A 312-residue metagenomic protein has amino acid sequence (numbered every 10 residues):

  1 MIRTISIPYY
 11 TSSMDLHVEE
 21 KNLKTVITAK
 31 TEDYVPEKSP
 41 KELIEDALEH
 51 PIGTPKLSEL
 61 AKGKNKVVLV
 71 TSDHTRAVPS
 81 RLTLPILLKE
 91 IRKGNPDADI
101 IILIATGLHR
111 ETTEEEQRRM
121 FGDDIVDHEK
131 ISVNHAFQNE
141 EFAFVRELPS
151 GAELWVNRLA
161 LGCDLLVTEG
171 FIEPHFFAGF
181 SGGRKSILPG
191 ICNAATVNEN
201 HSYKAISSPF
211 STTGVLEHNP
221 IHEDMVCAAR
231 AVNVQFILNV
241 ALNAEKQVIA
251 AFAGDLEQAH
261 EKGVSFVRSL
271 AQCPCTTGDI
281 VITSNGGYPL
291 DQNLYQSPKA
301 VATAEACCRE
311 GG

Functional and structural regions predicted by a protein language model:
M1-A47: N-terminal amphipathic/basic leader segments beginning at the initiator methionine
I52-V68, R92-A98, Q272-D279, C308-R309: Glycine-rich phosphate/diphosphate-binding loops that line cofactor/substrate pockets in enzymes
K66-A77, I101-G107, I282-S284: Short glycine-rich or small-residue beta-strand-to-loop segments that form or flank ligand, phosphate, metal/Fe-S
R76-D97, S297-C308: Histidine-anchored nucleotide/phosphate-binding helix
T112-S181: An acidic, phosphate/nucleotide-engaging active-site surface
R158-L161, T168-N239, N243-A244: Conserved phosphate- and dinucleotide-binding cores of soluble alpha/beta proteins, encompassing both enzyme active
S211-P289: Membrane-embedded hairpin module used as a gating/binding unit in multi-pass transport and secretion proteins
